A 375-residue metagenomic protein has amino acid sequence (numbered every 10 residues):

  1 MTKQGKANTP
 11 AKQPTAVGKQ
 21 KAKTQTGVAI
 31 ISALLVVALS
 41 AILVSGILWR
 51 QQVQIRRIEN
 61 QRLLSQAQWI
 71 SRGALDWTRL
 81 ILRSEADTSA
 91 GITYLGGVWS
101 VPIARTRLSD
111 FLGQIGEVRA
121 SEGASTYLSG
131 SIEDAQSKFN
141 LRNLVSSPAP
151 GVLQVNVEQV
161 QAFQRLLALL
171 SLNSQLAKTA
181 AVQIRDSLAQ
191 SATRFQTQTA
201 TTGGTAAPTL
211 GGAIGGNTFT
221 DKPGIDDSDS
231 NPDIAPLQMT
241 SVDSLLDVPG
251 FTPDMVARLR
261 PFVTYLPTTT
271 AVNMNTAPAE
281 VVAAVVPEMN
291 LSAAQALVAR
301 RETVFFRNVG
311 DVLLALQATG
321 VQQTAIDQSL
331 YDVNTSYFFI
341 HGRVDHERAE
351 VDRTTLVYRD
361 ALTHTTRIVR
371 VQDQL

Functional and structural regions predicted by a protein language model:
T2-L375: Compositionally biased linear targeting/interaction segments
